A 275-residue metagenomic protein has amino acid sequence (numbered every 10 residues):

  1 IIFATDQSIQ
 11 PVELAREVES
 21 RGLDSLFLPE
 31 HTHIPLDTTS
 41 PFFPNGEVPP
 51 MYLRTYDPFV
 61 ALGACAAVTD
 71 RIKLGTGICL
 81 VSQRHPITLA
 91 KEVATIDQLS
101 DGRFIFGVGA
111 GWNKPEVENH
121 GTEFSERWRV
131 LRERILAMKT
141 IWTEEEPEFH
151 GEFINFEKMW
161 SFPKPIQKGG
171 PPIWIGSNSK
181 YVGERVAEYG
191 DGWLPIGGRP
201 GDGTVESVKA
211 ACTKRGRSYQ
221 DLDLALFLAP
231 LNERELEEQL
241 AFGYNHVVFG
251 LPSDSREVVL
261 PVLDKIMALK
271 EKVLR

Functional and structural regions predicted by a protein language model:
I1-R275: Active-site-adjacent structural elements that line small-molecule/cofactor binding pockets in enzymes
